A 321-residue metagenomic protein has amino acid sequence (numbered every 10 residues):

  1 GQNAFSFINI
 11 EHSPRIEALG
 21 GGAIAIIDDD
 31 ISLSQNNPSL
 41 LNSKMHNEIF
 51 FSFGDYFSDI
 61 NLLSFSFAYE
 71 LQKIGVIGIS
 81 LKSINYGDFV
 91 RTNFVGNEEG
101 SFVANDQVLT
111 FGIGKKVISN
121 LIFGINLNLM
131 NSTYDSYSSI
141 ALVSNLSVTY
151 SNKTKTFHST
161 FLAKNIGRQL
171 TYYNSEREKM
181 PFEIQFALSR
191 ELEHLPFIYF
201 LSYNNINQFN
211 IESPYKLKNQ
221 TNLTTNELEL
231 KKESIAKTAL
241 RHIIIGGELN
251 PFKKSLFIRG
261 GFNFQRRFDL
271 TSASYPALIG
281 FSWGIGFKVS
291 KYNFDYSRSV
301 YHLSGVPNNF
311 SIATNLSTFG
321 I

Functional and structural regions predicted by a protein language model:
G1-I321: Subset of outer-membrane beta-barrel
